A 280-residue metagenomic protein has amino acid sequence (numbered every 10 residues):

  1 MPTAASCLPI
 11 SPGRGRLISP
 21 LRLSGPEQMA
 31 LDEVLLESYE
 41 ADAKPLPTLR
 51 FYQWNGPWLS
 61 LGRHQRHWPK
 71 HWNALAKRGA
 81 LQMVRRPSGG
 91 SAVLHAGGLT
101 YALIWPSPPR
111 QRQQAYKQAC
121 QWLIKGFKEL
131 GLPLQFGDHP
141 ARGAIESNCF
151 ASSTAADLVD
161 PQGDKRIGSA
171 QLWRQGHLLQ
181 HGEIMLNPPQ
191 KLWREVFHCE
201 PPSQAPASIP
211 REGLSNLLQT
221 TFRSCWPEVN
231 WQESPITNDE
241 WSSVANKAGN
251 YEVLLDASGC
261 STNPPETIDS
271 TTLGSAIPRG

Functional and structural regions predicted by a protein language model:
P2-A74, R78, Q82-R86, P206-G280: Active-site loop/lid in soluble adenylation, ligation, and acyl-transfer enzymes
W54-G56, R78, L94-G98, S153 (+1 more regions): Short connector loops at helix/strand junctions that flank enzyme active sites, especially segments positioning acidic
W58, R85-R86, V93, D164 (+1 more regions): Short glycine- and Lys/Arg-enriched binding-loop motifs that mark or flank ligand-binding interfaces
H64, S91-A92, A170: Gly/Ser/Thr-rich beta-alpha loop segments that engage phosphate groups in nucleotides
H71-A74, L94-G98, Q113: Short, conserved acidic/polar surface loops in the N-terminal third of protein domains
P87-P106, E195-S203: Residues forming anionic-ligand binding surfaces in small-molecule and nucleic-acid pockets of primarily soluble enzymes
S107-T221, V253, C260-T267, T271-G280: Catalytic beta-strand/loop module used to bind and position nucleotide/cofactor moieties in cofactor-attachment
